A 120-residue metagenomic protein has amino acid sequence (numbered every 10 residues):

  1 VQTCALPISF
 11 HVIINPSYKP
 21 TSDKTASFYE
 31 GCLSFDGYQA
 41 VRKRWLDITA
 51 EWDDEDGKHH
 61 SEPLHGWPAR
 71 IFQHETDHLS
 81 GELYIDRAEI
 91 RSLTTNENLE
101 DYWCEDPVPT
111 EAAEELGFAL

Functional and structural regions predicted by a protein language model:
V1-Q73, H78-L120: Active-site rim/adjacent substrate-binding subdomains
